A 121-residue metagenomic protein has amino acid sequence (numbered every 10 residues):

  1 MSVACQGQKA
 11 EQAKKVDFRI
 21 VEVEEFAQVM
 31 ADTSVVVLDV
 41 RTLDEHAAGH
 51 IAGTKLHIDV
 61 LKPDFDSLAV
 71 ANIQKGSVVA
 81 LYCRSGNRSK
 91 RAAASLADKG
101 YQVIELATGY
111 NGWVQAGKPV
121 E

Functional and structural regions predicted by a protein language model:
S2-V29, L43-V78, N87-E121: Rhodanese-like catalytic fold shared by cysteine-dependent sulfurtransferases and DSP/PTP-type phosphatases
S34-V35, G76: Short, high-confidence coil segments that cap the C-terminus of an alpha-helix and link into the following beta-strand
V36-R41: Short hydrophobic beta-strand that contains or immediately precedes a catalytic carboxylate
Y82: Short, surface-exposed ligand- or partner-binding patches at beta-edge/loop junctions that are enriched in aromatics
